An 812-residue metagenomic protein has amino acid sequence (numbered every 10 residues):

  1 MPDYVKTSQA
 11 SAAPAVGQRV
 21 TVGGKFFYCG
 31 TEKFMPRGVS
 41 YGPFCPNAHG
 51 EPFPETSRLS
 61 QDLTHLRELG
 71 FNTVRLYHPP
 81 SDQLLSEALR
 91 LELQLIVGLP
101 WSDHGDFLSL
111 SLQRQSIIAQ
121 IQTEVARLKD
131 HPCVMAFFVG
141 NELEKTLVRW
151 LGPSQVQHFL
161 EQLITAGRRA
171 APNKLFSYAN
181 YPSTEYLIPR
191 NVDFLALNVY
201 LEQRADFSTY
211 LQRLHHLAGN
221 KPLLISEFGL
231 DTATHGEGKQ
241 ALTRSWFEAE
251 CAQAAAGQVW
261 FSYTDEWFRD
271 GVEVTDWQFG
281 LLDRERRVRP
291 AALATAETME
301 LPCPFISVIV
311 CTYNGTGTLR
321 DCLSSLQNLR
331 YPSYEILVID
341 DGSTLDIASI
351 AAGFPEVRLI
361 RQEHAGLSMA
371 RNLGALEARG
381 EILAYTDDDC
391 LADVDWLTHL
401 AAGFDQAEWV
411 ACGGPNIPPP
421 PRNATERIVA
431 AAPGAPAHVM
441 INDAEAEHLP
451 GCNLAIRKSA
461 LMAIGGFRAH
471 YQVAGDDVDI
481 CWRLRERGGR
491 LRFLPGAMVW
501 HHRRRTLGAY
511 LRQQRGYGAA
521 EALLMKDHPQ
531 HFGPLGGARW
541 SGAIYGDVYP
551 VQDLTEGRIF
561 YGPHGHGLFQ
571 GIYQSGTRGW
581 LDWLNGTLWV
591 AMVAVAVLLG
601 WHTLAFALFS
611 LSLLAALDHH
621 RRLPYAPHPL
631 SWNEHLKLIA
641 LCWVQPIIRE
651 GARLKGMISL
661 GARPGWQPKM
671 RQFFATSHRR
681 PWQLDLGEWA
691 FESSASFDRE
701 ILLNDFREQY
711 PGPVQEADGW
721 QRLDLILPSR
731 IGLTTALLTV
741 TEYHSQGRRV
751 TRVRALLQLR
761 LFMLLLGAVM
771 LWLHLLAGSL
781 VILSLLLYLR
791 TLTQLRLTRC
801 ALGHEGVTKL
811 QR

Functional and structural regions predicted by a protein language model:
Y28-V192: Active-site mouth of glycoside hydrolases
R149, S154-Q253, G280: Extracellular glycoside hydrolase catalytic/binding regions
F261-F305: Aromatic-rich peripheral "rim/lid" segments of glycoside hydrolase catalytic domains that contact and position glycan
S324-S333: Short, acidic, metal-binding catalytic loop of nucleotide-sugar glycosyltransferases
S325, D340-A348, C390: A conserved acidic beta->alpha catalytic loop
L383: Short aromatic/hydrophobic "clamp" motif used to bind/position activated sugar donors
D395-E426, R490, H502: Conserved donor NDP-sugar-binding/catalytic core segment of glycosyltransferases
G414-P415, V429-E447, M462: Short, flexible, basic/aromatic active-site loop/helix in glycosyltransferases
